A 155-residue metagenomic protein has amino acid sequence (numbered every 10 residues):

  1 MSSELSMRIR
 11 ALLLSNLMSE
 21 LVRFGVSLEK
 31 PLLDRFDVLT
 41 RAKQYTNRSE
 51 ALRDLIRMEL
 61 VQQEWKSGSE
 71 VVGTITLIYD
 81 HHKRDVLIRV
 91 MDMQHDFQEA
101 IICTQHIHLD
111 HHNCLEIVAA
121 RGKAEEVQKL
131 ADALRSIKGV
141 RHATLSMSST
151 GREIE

Functional and structural regions predicted by a protein language model:
E4-S27: Short Lys/Arg-rich basic patches
V26-L28, F36, T46-R57: Short amphipathic alpha-helical segments
L52, V61-G68: Short, charge-rich, low-complexity interaction segments located in flexible loops at or near secondary-structure
S69-H81, L115-E116: Short glycine-/aliphatic-rich beta-strand segments at the starts of folded cytosolic domains
D80-I101: Short amphipathic alpha-helix segments
H82-K83, A120-V127: Helix N-cap motif at beta-to-alpha junctions
R89-M93, K129-S136: Short amphipathic alpha-helices in soluble, non-transmembrane regions that often serve as interface/regulatory elements
E99-I107, D132, S136-G151: Conserved short beta-strand edge segments in small beta-sheet-based binding/regulatory domains
